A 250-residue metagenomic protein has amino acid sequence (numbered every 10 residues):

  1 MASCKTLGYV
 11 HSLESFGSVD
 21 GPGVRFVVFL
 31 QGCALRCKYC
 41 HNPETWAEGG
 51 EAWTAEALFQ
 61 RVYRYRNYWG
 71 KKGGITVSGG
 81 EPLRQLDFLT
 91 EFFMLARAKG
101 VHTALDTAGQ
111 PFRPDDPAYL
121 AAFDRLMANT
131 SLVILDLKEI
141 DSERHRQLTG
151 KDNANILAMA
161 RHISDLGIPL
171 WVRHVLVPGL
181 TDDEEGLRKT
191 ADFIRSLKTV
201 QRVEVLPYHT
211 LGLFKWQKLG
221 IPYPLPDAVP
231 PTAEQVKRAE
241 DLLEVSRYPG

Functional and structural regions predicted by a protein language model:
M1-L30, A34-G50, R64-K71: N-terminal [4Fe-4S]-dependent radical SAM core
M1-V19, W171, L176-G250: Auxiliary Fe-S-binding modules of radical SAM enzymes
P43-E48, R146-D152, G220-A228: Short glycine-enriched, charge-decorated loop/helix-capping segments at active-site entrances that position
G50-R61: Short cysteine/histidine-rich metal-coordination sites, predominantly Zn2+-binding motifs
Y63-N67, K71-G74, L83-L206, L211: Conserved AdoMet/S-adenosylmethionine-binding subsite of the radical SAM
T76-S78: Short glycine-rich or small-residue beta-strand-to-loop segments that form or flank ligand, phosphate, metal/Fe-S
